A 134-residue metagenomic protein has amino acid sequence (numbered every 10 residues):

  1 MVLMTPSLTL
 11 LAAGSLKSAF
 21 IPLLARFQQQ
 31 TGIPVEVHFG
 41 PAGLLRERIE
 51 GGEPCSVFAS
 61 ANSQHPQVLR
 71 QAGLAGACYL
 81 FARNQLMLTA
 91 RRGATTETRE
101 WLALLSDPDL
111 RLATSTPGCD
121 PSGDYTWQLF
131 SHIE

Functional and structural regions predicted by a protein language model:
V2-G118: N-terminal segment of the mature folded domain
S18, D120-H132: Bilobed "Venus flytrap"/periplasmic-binding protein-like clamshell domains and structurally analogous long
R26, H132-I133: Active-site catalytic microenvironments for nucleophilic, acid-base chemistry
